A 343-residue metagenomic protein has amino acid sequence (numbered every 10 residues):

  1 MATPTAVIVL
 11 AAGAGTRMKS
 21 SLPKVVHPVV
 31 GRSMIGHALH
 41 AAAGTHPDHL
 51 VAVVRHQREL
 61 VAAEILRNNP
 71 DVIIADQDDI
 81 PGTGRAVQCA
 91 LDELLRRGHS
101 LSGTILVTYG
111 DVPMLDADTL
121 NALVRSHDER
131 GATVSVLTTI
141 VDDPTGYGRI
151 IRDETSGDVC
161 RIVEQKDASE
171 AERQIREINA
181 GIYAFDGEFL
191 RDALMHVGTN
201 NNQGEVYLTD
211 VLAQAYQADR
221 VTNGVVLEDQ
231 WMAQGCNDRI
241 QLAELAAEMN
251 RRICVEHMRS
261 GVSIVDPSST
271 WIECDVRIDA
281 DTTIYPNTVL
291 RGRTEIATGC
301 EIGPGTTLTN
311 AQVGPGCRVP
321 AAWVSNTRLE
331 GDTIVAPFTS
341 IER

Functional and structural regions predicted by a protein language model:
M1, Q203-R343: Left-handed beta-helix
M1-A6, S33-G110, M114-R125, E129: Conserved N-terminal catalytic core of the sugar/cofactor nucleotidyltransferase
T5-V29, T45, N68: Glycine-rich N-terminal loop/short-helix segment of MobA-like nucleotidyltransferase
V9, I35, L50, A90 (+5 more regions): Residue-level signal for inorganic ion chemistry
A11, V54, Y109, T138-T139: Short beta-strand/turn micro-motifs composed of small residues that flank or help shape donor/cofactor-binding pockets
L22-P28, D79, V197-N200: Short glycine-enriched, charge-decorated loop/helix-capping segments at active-site entrances that position
P28, M114, A184, G235-C236: Short aromatic/basic micro-patch
L115-N202: Conserved core of the sugar-phosphate nucleotidyltransferase
